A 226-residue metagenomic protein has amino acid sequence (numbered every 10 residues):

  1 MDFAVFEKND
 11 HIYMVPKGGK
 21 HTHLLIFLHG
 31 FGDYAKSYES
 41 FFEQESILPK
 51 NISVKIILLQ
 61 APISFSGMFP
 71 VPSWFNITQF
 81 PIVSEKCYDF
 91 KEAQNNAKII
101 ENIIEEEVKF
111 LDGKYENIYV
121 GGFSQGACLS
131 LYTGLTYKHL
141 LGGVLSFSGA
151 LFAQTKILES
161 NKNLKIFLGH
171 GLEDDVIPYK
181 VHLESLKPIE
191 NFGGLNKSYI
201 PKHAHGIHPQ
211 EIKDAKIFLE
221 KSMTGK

Functional and structural regions predicted by a protein language model:
A4-N9, Y13-N117: Serine-hydrolase catalytic machinery in alpha/beta-hydrolase-like enzymes
K36, D175-V181: Conserved alpha/beta-hydrolase "acid-adjacent" motif
A61-P62, L145-A153: Active-site nucleophile loop of the alpha/beta-hydrolase fold
V120-G122, F147, G169: Short beta-strand immediately N-terminal to the catalytic nucleophile in serine-hydrolase-like folds
G122-G126, S130: Gly/Ala-rich beta-loop-alpha elbow adjacent to hydrolase catalytic centers
Y132-G143: Conserved hydrolase catalytic core segment
F167, Y179-K226: C-terminal catalytic histidine-bearing segment of alpha/beta-hydrolase fold enzymes
F167-H170, D174: Short beta-strand/loop motif that positions the catalytic acidic residue of the alpha/beta-hydrolase fold
